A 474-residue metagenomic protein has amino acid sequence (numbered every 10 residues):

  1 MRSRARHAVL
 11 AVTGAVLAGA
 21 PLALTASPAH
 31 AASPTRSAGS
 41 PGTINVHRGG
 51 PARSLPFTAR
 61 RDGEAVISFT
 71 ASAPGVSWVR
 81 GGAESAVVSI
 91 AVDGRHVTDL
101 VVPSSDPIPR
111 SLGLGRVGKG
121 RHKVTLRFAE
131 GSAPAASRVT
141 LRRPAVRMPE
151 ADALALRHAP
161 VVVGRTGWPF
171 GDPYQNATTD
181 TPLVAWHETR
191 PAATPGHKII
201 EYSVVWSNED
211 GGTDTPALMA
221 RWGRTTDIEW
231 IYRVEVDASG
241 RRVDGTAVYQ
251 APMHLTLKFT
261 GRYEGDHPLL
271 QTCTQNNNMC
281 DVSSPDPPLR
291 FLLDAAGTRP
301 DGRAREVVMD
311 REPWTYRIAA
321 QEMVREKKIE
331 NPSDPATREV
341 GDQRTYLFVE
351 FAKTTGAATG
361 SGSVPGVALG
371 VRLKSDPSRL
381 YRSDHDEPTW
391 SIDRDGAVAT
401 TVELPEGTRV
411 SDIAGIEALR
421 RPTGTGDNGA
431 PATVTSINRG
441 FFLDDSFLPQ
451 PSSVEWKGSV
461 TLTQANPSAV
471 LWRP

Functional and structural regions predicted by a protein language model:
M1-S33: Secretory targeting and sorting signals
A32-D62, G75-G82, A135-T140, A304-V340 (+1 more regions): Glycan-recognition and processing domains
P41-T43, R48-A52, T70-V146, D376-G415 (+1 more regions): Beta-strand-rich ligand-recognition modules
R53-L55, R61-I67, K198, Q343-L347: Structural beta-strand segments of beta-rich domains
A65, V88, H122, K198-I200 (+2 more regions): Residue-level detector of short, conserved catalytic/binding motifs and their immediate flanks
W78-V88, V139-T140, G223-E229, D342 (+2 more regions): Short coil-to-beta strand junction motifs in C2/discoidin
H96, S111-R116, S137-E229, R241-D342 (+3 more regions): A domain-level signal for the mature, folded cores of soluble proteins
A368, K374-P474: Extended, charged low-complexity segments that frequently continue into or abut oligomerization scaffolds
